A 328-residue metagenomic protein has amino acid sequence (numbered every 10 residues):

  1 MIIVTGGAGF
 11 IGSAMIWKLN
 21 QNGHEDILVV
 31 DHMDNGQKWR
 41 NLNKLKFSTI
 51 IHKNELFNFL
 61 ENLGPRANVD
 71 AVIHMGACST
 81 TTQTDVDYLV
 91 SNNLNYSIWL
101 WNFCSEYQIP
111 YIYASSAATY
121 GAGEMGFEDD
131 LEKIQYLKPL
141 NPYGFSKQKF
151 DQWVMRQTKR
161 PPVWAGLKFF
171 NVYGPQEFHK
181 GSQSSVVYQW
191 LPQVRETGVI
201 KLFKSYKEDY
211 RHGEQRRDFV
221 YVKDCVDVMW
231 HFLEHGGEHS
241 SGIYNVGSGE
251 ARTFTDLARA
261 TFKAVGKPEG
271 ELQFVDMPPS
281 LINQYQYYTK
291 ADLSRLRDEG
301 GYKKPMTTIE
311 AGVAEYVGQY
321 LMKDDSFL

Functional and structural regions predicted by a protein language model:
M1, D70-A71, P110: Structural motif
I2-N22: N-terminal Rossmann NAD(P)H-binding glycine-rich loop of SDR-like oxidoreductase domains
T5, V30, V72-G76, Y113-A117 (+1 more regions): SDR active-site strand-loop-helix element
H24, Y107-I109: A short helix->loop->beta-strand "cap" motif at the edges of active sites that frequently abuts
V29-L56: Glycine-rich phosphate-binding loop and adjoining beta1-alpha1-beta2 segment of Rossmann-like nucleotide-binding folds
K53-N92: NAD(P)H-binding glycine-rich loop region in Rossmannoid oxidoreductase-like domains and their noncatalytic homologs
S91, N95, W99, E106 (+4 more regions): Catalytic helix-loop patch of NAD(P)-dependent Rossmann-fold dehydrogenases
V194-L328: C-terminal substrate-binding subdomain of Rossmann-fold SDR/epimerase-dehydratase oxidoreductases
